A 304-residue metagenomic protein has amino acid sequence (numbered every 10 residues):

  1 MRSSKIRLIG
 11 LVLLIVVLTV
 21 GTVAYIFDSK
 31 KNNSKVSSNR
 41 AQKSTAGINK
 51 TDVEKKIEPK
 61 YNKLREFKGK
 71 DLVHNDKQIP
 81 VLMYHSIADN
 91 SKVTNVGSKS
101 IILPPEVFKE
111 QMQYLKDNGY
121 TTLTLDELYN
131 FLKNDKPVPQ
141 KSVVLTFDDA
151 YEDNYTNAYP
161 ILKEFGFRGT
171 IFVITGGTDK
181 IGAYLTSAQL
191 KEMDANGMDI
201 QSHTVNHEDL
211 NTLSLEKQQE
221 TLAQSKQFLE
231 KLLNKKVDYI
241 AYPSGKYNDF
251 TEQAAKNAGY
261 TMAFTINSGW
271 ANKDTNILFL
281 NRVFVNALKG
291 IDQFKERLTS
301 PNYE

Functional and structural regions predicted by a protein language model:
M1-I15, I26: N-terminal Sec-pathway targeting helices
A24-L145, E152-D153, T212-E304: C-terminal active-site subregion of NodB/CE4 polysaccharide deacetylases
L145-T146, I200: Residue-level marker for buried hydrophobic side chains located in beta-strands that build the well-ordered beta-sheet
Y151-E152, N206: Short, glycine/acidic-enriched loop or turn micro-motifs at the edges of active sites
Y159-F167, L185-S202, K256-N257: Acidic (Asp/Glu)-rich catalytic clusters
F172, H203, A263-T265: Short beta-strand and adjacent tight-turn residues that come in two discontinuous sequence segments and form the edges
T178-A183: Active-site glycine- and acidic-residue-rich loops that bind and position anionic ligands or nucleotide-like cofactors
Q201-L213: Substrate-binding clefts and substrate-entry loops adjacent to catalytic sites of polymer-processing enzymes acting on
